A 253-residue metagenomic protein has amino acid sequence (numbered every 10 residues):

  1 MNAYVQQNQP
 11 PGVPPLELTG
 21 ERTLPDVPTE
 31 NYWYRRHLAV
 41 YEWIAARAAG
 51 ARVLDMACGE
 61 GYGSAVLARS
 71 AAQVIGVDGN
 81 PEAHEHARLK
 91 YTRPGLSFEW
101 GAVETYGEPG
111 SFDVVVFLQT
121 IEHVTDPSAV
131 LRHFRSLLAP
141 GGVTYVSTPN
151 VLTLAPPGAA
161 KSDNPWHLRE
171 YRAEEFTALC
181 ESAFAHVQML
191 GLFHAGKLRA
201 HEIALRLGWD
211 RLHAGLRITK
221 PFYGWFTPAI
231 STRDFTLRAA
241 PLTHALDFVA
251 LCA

Functional and structural regions predicted by a protein language model:
M1-G110, V114-L118, S128-L131, W166 (+2 more regions): Conserved N-terminal segment of class I S-adenosyl-L-methionine
L67, F134, C180: Class I S-adenosylmethionine-dependent transferase superfamily signal
Q119-H123: A short His-aromatic
S128-V143: A short glycine-rich, Lys/Arg-flanked "PGG" loop and its adjoining helix->strand segment in the class I
V146-R169: Short, glycine-/aromatic-enriched active-site segment of Class I SAM-dependent methyltransferases
L168-A183: Short alpha-helix
A185-G196: Conserved S-adenosyl-L-methionine
A200-I230: C-terminal helical/coil "lid" or tail adjacent to the Rossmann-like core of SAM-dependent
